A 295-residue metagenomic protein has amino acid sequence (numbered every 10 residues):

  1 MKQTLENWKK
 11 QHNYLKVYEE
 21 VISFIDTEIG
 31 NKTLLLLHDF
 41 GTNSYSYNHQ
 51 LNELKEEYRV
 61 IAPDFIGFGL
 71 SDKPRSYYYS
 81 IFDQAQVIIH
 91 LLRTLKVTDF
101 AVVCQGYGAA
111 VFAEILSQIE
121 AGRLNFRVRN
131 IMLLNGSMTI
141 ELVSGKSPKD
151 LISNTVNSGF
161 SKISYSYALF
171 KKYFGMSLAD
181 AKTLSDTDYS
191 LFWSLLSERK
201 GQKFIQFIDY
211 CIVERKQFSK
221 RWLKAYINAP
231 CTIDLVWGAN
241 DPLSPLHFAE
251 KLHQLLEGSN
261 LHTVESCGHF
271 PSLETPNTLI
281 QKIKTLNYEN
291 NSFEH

Functional and structural regions predicted by a protein language model:
K2-N13, Y18-T27, G41, I61 (+5 more regions): Flexible "cap/lid" subdomain of the alpha/beta-hydrolase fold that forms the substrate-access gate
D26-L70: Conserved HGGG/HGGXW glycine-rich cap/lid loop of the alpha/beta-hydrolase fold
Q50, I115, K282-L286: Hydrophobic residues on the short alpha-helix immediately C-terminal to a glycine-rich phosphate/catalytic loop
L54-K55, L95, L256, I283 (+1 more regions): Alpha-helix C-terminal capping segments
L273-N287: Post-His helix in hydrolase/transferase enzymes
N291-H295: Alpha/beta-hydrolase-fold serine-hydrolase catalytic core, especially in secreted/extracellular enzymes
